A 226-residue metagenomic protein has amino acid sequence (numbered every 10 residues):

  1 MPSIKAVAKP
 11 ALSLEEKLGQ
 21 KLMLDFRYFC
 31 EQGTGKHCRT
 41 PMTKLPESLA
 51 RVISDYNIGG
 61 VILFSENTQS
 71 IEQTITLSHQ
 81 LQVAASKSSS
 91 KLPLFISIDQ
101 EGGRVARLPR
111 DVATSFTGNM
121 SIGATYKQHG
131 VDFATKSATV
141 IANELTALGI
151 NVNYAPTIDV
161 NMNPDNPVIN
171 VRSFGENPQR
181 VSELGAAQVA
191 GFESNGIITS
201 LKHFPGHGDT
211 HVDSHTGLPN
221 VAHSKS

Functional and structural regions predicted by a protein language model:
P2-L45, Q188: Boundary/entry segment of secreted carbohydrate-active catalytic domains
P10, T146, E193: Short polybasic/polar patches that bind polyanions
L14-L18, I53-D55, S88-K91, F192-S194: Extracellular/periplasmic catalytic domains that process cell-envelope and extracellular macromolecules
F29-G33, H37-C38, M42, V52-V181 (+2 more regions): Enzymes and membrane/adaptor proteins characterized by extended Gly/Ser/Thr/Asp/Glu-rich, aromatic-dotted
E183-A187, G191-N195, L201: Metal-dependent enolase-superfamily TIM-barrel catalytic cores that perform enediolate-based chemistry
